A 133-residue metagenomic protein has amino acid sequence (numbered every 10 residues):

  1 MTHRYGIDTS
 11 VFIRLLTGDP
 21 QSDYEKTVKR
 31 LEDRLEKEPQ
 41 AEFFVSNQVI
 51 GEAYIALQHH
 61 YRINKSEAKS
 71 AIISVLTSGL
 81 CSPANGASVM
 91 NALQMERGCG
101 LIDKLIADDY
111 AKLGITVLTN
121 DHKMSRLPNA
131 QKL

Functional and structural regions predicted by a protein language model:
M1-V45, H60-E67: Short, well-structured N-terminal submotif of metal-dependent ribonuclease cores
T2, M95, A107-L133: Acidic, PIN/NYN-like endoribonuclease modules and their adjacent C-terminal/linker elements
I7, F44-V45, P83, L101 (+1 more regions): Short beta-strand scaffold positions
V11, V49, S88, I106 (+1 more regions): Alpha-helix capping/helix-boundary segments
S22, I63, C81, G98-L101: Alpha-helical structural elements of signaling/regulatory helical domains
V28-E32, I72, I106-A107: Short amphipathic alpha-helical segments and helix-helix/interface helices
F44-G51, K69-E96: Acidic catalytic patch
